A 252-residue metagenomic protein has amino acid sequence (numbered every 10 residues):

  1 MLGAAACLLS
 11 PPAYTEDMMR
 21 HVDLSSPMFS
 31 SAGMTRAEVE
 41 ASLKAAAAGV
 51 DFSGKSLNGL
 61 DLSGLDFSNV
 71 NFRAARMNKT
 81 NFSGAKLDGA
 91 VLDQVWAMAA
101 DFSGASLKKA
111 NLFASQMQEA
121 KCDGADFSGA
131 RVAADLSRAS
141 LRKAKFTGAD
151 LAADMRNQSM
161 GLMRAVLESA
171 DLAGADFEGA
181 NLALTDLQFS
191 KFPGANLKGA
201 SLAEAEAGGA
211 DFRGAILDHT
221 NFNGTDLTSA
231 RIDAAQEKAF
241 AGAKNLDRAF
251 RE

Functional and structural regions predicted by a protein language model:
L2-G3, A13: Cleavable N-terminal signal peptides
A13-E252: Tandem repeat scaffolds
